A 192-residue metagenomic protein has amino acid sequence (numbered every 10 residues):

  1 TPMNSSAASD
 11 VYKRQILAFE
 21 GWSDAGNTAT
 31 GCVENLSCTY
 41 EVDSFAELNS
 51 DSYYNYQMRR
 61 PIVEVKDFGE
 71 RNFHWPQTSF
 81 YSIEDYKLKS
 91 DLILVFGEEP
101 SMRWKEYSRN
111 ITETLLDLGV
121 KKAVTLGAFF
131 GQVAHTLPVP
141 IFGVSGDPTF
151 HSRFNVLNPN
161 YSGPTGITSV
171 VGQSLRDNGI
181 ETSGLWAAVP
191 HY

Functional and structural regions predicted by a protein language model:
T1-A8, Y12: Single conserved hydrophobic/aromatic residue that forms the stacking wall/gate of nucleotide- or nucleobase-binding
D10-T78: N-terminal low-complexity or amphipathic/hydrophobic leaders
I16, S90-S101, R153-L157: Short, basic, glycine/proline-bearing loop/turn elements
L17, D43-A46, I93-V95, V124 (+1 more regions): Hydrophobic/aromatic beta-strand patches that form the interior of the parallel beta-sheet core in alpha/beta enzyme
D24-G31, M102-E106, S162, G166 (+1 more regions): Conserved active-site and cofactor/substrate-binding residues in soluble primary-metabolism enzymes
T78-I93, I180-E181: Beta-strand-turn-beta hairpins that frame and shape the catalytic cleft of phosphate-ester-processing enzymes
S90, E98-T149, V171: Internal, conserved structured core segments that host functional sites
Q132-Y192: Catalytic cores of processing enzymes, dominated by hydrolases/peptidases, characterized by acidic/His-rich
